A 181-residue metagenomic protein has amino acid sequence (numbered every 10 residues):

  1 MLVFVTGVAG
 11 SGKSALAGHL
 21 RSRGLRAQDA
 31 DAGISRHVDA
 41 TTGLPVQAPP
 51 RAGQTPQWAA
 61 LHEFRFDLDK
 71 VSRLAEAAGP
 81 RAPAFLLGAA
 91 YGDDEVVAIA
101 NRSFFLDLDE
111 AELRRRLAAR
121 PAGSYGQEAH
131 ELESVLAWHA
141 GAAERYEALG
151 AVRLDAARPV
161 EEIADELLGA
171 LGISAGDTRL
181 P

Functional and structural regions predicted by a protein language model:
L2: Walker A (P-loop) ATP-phosphate-binding motif of ABC ATPase nucleotide-binding domains
V5: Hydrophobic anchor at the beta1->P-loop junction of P-loop NTPases
S11: ATP-binding Walker
S14: Walker A/P-loop
G18-V71: Conserved substrate/cofactor phosphate-moiety recognition/catalytic segment in nucleotide-dependent phosphotransferases
P80-F85: Loop/turn-to-beta-strand initiation segments
L86-S124: ATP-dependent NMP and nucleoside kinases share a basic, alpha-helical "lid"
D93, A122-G176, L180-P181: Small-molecule kinase domains that catalyze NTP-dependent phosphoryl transfer to phosphate-bearing small molecules
